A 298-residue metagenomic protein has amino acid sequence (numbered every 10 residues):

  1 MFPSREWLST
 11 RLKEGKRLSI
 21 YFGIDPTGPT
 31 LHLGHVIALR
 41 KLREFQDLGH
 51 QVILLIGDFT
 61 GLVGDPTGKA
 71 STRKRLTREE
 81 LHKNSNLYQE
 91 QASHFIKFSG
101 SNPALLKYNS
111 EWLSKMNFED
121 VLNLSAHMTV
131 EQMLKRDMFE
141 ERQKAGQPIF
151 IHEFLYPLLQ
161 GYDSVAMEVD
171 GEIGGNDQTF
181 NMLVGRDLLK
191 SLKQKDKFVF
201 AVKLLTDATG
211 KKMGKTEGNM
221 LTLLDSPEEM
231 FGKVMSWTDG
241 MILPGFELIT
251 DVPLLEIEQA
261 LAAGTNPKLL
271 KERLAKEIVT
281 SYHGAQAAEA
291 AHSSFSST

Functional and structural regions predicted by a protein language model:
M1-F2: Short glycine- and acidic-rich boundary segments immediately preceding or forming the N-terminal edge of structured
R5-D65, I173-T179, G185: N-terminal catalytic cores of NTP/NDP-binding nucleotidyl/phosphoryl-transfer enzymes
G15-G23, V52, Y156-A166, P267-K271: Short, hydrophobic/aliphatic alpha-helical segments
R43, L54-A92: Active-site rim/loop-helix segments in enzyme catalytic domains that contact anionic ligands
D58-G61, G161-S164, D207, D251: Short connector loops/turns at beta-strand edges and beta->alpha or beta->beta junctions
G64-G68, M116-L122, K211-E217: Short acidic, glycine/serine/threonine-rich loops at helix termini
R75-A201: Divalent-metal (Mg2+/Mn2+/Ca2+)-assisted nucleotide/phosphate chemistry catalytic cores
L189-T298: Conserved nucleotide- and phosphate/pyrophosphate-binding catalytic cores in adenylate/nucleotidyl-handling enzymes
